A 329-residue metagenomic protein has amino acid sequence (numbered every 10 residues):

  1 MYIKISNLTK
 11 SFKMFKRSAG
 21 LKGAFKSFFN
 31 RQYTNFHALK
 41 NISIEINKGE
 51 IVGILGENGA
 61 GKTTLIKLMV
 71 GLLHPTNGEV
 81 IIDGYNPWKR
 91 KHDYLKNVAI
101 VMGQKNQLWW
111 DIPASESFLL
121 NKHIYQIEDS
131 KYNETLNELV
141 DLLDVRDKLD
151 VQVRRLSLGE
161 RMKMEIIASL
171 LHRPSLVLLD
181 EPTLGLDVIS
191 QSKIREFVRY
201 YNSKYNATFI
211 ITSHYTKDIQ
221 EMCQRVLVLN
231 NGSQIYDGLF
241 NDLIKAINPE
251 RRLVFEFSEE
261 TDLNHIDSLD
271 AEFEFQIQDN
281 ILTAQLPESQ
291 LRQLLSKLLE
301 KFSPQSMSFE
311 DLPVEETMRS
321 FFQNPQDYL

Functional and structural regions predicted by a protein language model:
G20-S27, L119, H123, S130-K148: Conserved ABC ATPase "signature" region
G78-W88, D93-L95: Conserved ABC transporter NBD signature motif
R173: Conserved catalytic motifs of ABC-family nucleotide-binding domains
V177-E181: Catalytic Walker B motif of ABC-type/P-loop ATPase nucleotide-binding domains
R195-Q285: ABC transporter nucleotide-binding domain
R252-N324: Short, charged/small-residue-rich alpha-helical element at the C-terminal edge of ABC transporter nucleotide-binding
